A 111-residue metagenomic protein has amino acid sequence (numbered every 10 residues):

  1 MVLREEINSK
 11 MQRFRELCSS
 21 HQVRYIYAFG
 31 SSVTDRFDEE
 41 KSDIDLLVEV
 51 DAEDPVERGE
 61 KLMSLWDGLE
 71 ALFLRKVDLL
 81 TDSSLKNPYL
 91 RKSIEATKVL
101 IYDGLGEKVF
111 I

Functional and structural regions predicted by a protein language model:
M1-Y27, V33-E40, D51-I111: Catalytic core of pol beta-like nucleotidyltransferases
S42-I44: Change "...and in nucleic-acid phosphodiester-cleaving endonucleases..." to "...and in nucleic-acid processing enzymes
